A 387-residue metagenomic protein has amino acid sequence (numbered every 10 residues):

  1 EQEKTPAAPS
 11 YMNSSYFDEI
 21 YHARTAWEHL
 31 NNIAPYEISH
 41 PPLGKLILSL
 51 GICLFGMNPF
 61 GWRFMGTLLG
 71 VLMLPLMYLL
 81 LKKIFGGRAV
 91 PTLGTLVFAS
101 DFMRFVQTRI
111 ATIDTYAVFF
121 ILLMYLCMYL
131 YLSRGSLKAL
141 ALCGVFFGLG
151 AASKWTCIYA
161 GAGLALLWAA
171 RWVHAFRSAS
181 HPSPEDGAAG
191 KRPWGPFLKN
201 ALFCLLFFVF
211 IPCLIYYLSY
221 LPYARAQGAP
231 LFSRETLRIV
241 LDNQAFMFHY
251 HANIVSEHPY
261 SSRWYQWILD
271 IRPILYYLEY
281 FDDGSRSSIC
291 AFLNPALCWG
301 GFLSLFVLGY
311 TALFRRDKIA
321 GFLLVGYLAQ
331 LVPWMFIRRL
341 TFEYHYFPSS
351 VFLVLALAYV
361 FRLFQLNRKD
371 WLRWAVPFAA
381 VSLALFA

Functional and structural regions predicted by a protein language model:
E1-N31, P193, C213-Q266, D270: Aromatic-rich transmembrane-lumenal/periplasmic boundary elements in polytopic membrane proteins
M57, M77-S100, F119, L132-L142 (+2 more regions): Transmembrane-helix signature of polytopic, membrane-embedded enzymes that assemble or transfer cell-envelope glycans
W62, G66, M103-A117, W155-T156: Short acidic/glycine- and proline-prone juxtamembrane loop motifs at membrane-interface regions of multi-pass membrane
F64-F85, L123-C127, V307-L308: Transmembrane-helix motifs of polytopic, lipid-linked glycan transferases
K82-F85, M124-L140, G150, A169-A179: Membrane-interface transmembrane helices that cradle and orient dolichyl/undecaprenyl
A89, C127-G148, D186, K191-F197 (+1 more regions): Short hydrophobic alpha-helices at membrane interfaces in multi-pass membrane enzymes
G94-A99, V106, L126, F147 (+1 more regions): Short helix- or helix-capping micro-motifs that position conserved polar/aromatic residues at function-defining sites
Y280-G284, S288-D317: Hydrophobic, aromatic-rich transmembrane alpha-helices and their immediate juxtamembrane boundary segments
